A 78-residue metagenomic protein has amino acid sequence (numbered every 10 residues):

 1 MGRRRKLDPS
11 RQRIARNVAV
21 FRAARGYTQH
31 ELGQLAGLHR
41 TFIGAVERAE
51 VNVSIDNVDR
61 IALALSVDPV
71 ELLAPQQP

Functional and structural regions predicted by a protein language model:
M1-R3, L63, L73-P78: Short, charged recognition helix plus adjacent turn of helix-turn-helix-like nucleic-acid-binding domains
G2-A24: A short, Lys/Arg-rich alpha-helix, primarily the initiator
R16-L35, R60: Short basic helix-loop element that most often maps to the first helix and adjoining turn of HTH DNA-binding modules
V18, L32-G33, I43-V46, L72: Conserved hydrophobic/aromatic packing and binding residues within compact polymer-binding modules
V20, A24, A64-V67, P78: Conserved amphipathic alpha-helical interaction elements at protein-protein interfaces in regulatory, energy-coupling
G37-V51: Recognition helix of helix-turn-helix/homeodomain-like DNA-binding domains that insert into the DNA major groove
S54-E71: DNA major-groove recognition helix of helix-turn-helix/homeodomain DNA-binding modules
